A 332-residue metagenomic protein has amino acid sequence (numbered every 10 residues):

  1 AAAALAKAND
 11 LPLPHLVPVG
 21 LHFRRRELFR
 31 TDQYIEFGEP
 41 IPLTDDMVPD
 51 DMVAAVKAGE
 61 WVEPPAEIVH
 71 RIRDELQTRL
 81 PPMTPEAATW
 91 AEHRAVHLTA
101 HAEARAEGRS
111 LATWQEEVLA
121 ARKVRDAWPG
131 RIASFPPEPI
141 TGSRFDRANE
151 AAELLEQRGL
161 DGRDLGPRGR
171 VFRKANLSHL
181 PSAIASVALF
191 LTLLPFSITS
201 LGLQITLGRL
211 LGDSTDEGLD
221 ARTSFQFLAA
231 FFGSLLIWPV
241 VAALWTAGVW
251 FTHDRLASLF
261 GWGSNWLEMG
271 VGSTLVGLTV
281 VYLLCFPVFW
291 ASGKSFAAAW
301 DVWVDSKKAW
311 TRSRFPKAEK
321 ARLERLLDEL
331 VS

Functional and structural regions predicted by a protein language model:
A1-K7: Short, well-ordered amphipathic alpha-helices
K7-S332: Membrane-interfacial terminal anchoring regions of lipid-handling membrane enzymes
